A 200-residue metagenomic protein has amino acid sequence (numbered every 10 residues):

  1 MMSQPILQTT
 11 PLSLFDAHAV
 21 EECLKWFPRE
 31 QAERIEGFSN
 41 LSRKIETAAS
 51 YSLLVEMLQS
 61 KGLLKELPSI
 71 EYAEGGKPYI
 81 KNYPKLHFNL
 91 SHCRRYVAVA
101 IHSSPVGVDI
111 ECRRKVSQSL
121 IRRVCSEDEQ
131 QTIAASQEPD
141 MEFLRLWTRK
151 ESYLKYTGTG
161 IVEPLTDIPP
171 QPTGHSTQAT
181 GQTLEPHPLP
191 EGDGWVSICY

Functional and structural regions predicted by a protein language model:
M1-Y200: Core catalytic alpha/beta fold that binds nucleotide/phospho-ligands
